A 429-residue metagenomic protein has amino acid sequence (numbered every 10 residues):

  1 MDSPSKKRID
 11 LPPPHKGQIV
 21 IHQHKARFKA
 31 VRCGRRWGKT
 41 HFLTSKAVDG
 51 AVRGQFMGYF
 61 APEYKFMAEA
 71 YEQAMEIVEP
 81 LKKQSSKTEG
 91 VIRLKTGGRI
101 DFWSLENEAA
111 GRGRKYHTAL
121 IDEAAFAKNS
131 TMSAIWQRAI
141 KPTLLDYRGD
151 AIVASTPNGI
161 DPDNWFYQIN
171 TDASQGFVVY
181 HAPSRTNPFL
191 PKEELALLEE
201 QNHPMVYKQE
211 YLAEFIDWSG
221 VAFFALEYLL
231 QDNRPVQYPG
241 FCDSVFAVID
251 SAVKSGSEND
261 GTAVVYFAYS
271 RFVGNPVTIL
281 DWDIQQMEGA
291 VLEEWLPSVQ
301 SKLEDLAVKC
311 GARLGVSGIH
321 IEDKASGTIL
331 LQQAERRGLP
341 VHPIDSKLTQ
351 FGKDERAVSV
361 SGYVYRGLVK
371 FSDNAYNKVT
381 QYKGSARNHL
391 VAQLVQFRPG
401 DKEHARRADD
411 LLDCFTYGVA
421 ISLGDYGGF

Functional and structural regions predicted by a protein language model:
M1-F28: Pre-P-loop entry segment of helicase/translocase ATPase cores
T40-R53: Walker A/P-loop NTP-binding motif
Q55-M67: Conserved RecA-like ASCE P-loop NTPase motor core of nucleic-acid helicases/translocases
K65-H117: Inter-Walker segment of RecA-like/P-loop motor cores
D122-A124: Walker B catalytic acidic pair
F126-N202: ASCE P-loop NTPase helicase motor core
N187-A252: ATPase catalytic-site recognition across NTP-hydrolyzing enzymes
W218, A222, S270-G400: Mg2+-dependent endonuclease catalytic cores in nucleic-acid-processing enzymes, primarily RNase H-like
